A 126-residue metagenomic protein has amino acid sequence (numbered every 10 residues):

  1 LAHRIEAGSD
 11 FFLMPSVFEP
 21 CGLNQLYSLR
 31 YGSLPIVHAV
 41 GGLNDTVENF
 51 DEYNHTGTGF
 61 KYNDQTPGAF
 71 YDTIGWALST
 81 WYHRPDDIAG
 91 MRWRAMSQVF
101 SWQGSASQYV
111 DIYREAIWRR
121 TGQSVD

Functional and structural regions predicted by a protein language model:
L1: Short acidic active-site motifs
R4-S97: Catalytic binding pocket for nucleotide-activated donors in carbohydrate/polymer assembly enzymes
G8-S9, W102-G104: Short glycine/threonine-rich loop-to-helix capping motif typified by GTGT followed within a few residues by an Asp-Pro
Q103-D126: C-terminal alpha-helical cap of glycosyltransferases
